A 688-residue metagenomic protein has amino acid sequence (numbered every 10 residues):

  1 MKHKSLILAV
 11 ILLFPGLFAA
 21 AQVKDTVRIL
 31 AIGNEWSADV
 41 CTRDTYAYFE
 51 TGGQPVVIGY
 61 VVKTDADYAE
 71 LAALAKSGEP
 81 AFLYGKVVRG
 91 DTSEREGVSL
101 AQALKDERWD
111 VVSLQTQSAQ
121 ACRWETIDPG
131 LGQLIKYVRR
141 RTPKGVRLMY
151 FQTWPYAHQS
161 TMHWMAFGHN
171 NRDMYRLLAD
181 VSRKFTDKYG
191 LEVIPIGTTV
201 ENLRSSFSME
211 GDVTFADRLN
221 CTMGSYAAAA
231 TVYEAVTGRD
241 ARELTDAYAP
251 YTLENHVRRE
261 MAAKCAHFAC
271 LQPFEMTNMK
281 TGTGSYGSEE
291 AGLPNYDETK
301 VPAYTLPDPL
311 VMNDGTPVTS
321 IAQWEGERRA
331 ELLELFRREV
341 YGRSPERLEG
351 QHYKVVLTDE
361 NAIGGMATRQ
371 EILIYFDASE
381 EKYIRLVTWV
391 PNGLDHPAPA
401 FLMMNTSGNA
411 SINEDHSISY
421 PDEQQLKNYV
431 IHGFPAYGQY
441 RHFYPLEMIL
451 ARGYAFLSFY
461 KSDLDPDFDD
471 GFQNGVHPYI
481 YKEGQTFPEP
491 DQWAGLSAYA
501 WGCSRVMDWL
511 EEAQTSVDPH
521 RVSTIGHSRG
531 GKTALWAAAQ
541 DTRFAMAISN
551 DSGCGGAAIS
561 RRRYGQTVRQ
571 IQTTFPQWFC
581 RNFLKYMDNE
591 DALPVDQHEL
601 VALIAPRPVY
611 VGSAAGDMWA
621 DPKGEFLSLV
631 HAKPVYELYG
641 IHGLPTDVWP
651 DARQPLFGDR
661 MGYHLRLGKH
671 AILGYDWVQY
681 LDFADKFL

Functional and structural regions predicted by a protein language model:
D25, A216-T281, G287: Conserved catalytic region of serine esterases and O-acyltransferases that act on ester linkages in lipids
V27-L30, W36-D128: Conserved SGNH/GDSL esterase-like catalytic core that processes O-acyl groups on lipids and polysaccharides
G97-T222, E234, E243: Alpha-helical cap/lid subdomain in secreted, periplasmic, or secretory-pathway luminal O-acyl-processing enzymes
N278-R343: N-terminal pre-domain segments of enzymes
M404-A513, P519, S560-R562: Cap/lid segment of the alpha/beta-hydrolase catalytic domain
S504-Q566, N589-E590: Primarily recognizes the serine-hydrolase "nucleophile elbow" in alpha/beta-hydrolase and SGNH/GDSL folds
S549-L600, E625-T646: Mobile cap/lid helix-loop segments that gate and shape the active-site cleft of serine hydrolases
L584, V630-L688: C-terminal catalytic histidine-bearing segment of alpha/beta-hydrolase fold enzymes
